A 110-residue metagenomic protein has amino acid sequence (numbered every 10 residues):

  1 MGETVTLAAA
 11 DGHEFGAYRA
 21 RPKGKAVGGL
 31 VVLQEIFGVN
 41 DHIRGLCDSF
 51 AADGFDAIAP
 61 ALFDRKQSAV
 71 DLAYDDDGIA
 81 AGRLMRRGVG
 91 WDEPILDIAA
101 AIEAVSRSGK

Functional and structural regions predicted by a protein language model:
M1-K110: N-terminal cap/leader regions of alpha/beta-hydrolase-fold enzymes, predominantly small-molecule hydrolases
